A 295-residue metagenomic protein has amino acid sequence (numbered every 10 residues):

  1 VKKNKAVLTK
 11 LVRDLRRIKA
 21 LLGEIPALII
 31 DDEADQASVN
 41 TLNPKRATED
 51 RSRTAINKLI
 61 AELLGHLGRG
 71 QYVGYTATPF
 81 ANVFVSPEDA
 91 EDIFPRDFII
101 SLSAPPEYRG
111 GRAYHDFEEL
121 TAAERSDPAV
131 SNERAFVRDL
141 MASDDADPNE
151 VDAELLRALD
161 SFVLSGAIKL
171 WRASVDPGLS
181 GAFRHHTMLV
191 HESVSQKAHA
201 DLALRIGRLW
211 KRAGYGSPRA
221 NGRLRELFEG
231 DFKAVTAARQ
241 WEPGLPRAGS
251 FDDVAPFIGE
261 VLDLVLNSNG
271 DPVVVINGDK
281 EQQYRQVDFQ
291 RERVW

Functional and structural regions predicted by a protein language model:
V1-K10: Inter-Walker segment of RecA-like/P-loop motor cores
T9, V83, H199-D201: Generic domain-boundary/flexible-linker signal
T9-V12, D160: Amphipathic, non-transmembrane alpha-helical secondary structure
I18-K19, A90: Short consensus segments that form the blades of beta-propeller domains, in both extracellular/periplasmic
A20-L21, I25-A37, T41-A47, R51-R53 (+2 more regions): Conserved C-terminal RecA-like helicase domain
I25-D31, D35-Q36, N40-P177, R184-L189 (+1 more regions): Conserved P-loop NTPase catalytic core
